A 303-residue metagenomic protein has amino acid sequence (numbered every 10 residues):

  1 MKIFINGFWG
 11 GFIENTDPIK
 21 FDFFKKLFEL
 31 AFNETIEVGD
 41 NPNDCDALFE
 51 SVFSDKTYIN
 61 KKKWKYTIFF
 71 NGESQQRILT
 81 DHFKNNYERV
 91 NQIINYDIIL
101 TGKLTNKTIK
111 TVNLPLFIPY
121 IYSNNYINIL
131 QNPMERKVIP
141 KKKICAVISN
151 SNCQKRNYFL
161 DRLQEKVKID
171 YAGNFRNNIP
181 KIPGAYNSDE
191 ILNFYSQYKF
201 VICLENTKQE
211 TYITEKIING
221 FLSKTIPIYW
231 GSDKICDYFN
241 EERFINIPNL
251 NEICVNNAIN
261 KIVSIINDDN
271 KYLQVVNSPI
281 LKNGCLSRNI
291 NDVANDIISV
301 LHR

Functional and structural regions predicted by a protein language model:
M1-R303: Pol beta-like nucleotidyltransferase catalytic core
